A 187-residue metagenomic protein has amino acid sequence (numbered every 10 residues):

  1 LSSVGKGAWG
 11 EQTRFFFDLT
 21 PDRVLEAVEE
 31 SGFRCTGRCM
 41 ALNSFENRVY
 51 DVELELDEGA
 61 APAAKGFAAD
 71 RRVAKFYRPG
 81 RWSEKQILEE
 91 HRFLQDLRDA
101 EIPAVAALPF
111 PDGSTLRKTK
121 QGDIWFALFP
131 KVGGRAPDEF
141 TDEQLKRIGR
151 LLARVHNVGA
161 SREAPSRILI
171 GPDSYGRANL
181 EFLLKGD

Functional and structural regions predicted by a protein language model:
L1-C35: Juxta-kinase regulatory segment immediately upstream of eukaryotic protein kinase catalytic domains
S31-E55: ATP-binding glycine-rich phosphate-binding loop
D51, R71-V73, L128: Short hydrophobic-acidic sequence motifs that mark active-site Asp/Glu residues
D57-F67: Intrinsically disordered, low-complexity Ser/Thr- and acidic-rich flexible linkers and loops, especially at boundaries
K65-D123, E139-R147, R154: A conserved alpha-helical element in kinase catalytic cores
G122-R135: Conserved short submotifs of the Hanks-type protein kinase catalytic core that shape the nucleotide-binding pocket
D138-D187: A cross-family kinase active-site recognition segment
